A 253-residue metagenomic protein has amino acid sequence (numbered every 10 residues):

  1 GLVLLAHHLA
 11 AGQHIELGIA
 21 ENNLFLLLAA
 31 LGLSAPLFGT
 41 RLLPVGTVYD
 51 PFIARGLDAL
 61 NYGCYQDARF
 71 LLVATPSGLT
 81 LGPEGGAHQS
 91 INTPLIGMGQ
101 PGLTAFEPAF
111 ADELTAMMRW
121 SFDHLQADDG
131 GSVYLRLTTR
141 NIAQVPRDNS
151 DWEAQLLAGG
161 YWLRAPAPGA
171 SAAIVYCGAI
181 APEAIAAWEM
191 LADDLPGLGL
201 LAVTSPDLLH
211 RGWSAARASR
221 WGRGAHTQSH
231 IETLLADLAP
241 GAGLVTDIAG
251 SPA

Functional and structural regions predicted by a protein language model:
L2-L95, E113-A116, I185, R211 (+1 more regions): Thiamine diphosphate
G12-H14, R41-G46, R69-V73, G78-L79 (+5 more regions): Structural motif
Q66, Q100-P101: Short, structured coil segments at secondary-structure junctions
T80-A87, M98, E113, F122-A253: Thiamine diphosphate
P108-D112: Acidic carboxylate-rich catalytic motifs and surrounding loops in phosphoryl-/glycosyl-chemistry enzymes
